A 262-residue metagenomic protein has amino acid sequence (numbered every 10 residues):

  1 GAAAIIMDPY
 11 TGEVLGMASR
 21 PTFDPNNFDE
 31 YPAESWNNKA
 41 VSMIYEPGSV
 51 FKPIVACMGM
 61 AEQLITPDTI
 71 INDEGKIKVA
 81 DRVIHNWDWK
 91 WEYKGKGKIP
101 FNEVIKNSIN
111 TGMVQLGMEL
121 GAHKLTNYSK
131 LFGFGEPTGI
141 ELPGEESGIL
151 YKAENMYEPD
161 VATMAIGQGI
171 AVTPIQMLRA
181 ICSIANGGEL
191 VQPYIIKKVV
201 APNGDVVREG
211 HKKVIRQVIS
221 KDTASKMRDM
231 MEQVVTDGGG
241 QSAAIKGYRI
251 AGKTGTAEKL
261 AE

Functional and structural regions predicted by a protein language model:
A2-P47, I54-E262: Beta-lactam-recognizing serine transpeptidase/beta-lactamase-like catalytic domain environment
